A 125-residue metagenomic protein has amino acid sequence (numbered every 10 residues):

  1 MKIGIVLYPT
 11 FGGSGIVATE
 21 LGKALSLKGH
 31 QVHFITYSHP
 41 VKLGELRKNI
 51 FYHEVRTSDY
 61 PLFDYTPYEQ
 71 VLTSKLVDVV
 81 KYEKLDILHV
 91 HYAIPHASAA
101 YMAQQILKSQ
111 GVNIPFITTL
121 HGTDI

Functional and structural regions predicted by a protein language model:
M1-G4: Extreme N-terminal starter segment of soluble prokaryotic enzymes
V6, H91: Conserved residues at the C-terminal ends of beta-strands
L7-F11, K23-Y68: N-terminal strand-loop element at the rim of the active site of nucleotide-sugar-dependent glycosyltransferases
G15-I16, E20: A conserved mid-protein helix/loop that constitutes part of the nucleotide-sugar donor-binding site
T36, Y92, T118-G122: A cross-domain feature marking catalytic cores of carbohydrate-active enzymes and several ubiquitous metabolic/repair
P61-I87, A97-S98, M102: An amphipathic, basic-hydrophobic alpha-helix
V80, Q104-V112: Alpha-helix termini
I106, I114-I125: A short, histidine- and acid-enriched strand-loop-helix "catalytic/donor-clamping" loop that lines the nucleotide-sugar
